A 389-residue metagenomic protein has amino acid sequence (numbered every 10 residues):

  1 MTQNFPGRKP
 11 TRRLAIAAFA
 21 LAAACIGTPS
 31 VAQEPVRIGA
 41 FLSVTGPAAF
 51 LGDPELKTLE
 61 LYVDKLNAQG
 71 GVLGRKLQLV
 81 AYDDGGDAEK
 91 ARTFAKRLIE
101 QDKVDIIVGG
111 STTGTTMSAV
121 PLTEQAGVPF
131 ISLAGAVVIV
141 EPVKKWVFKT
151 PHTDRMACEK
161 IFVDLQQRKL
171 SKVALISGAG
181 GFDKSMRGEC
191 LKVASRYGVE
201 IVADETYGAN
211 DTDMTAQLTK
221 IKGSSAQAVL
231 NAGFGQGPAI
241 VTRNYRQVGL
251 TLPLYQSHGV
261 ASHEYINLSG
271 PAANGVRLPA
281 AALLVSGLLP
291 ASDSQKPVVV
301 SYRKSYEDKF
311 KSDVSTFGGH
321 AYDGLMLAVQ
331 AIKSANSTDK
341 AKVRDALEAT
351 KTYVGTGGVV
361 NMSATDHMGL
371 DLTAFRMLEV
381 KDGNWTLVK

Functional and structural regions predicted by a protein language model:
T2-P6, T11-A18, A32-K389: Extracytosolic ligand-binding ectodomains
L21-C25: Gram-negative bacterial Sec-dependent N-terminal signal peptides
G27-P29: N-terminal signal peptide c-region/cleavage motif recognized by signal peptidases
